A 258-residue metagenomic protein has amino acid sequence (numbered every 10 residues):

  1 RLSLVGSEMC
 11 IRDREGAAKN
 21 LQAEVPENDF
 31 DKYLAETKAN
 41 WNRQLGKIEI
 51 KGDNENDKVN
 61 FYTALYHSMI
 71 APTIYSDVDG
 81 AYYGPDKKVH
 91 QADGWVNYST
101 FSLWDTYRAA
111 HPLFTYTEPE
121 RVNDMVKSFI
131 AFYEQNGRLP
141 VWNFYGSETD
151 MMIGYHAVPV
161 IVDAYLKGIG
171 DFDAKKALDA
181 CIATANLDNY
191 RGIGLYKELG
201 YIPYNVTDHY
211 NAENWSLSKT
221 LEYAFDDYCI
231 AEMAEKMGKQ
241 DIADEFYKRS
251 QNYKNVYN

Functional and structural regions predicted by a protein language model:
R1-G6, I11: Single conserved hydrophobic/aromatic residue that forms the stacking wall/gate of nucleotide- or nucleobase-binding
D13-L21: Terminal amphipathic helices with adjacent charged low-complexity linkers/tails
Q22-L34, D79-Q91, E120-F144: Active-site-surrounding "flap" and adjacent substrate/cofactor-binding loops of secreted or lumenal enzymes, prototyped
Y33, T37, M233: Aromatic-residue-lined binding/catalytic grooves and analogous aromatic/hydrophobic interfacial grooves in multimeric
K38-W41, L45, F61, Y247-K254: Short amphipathic alpha-helical coiled-coil/interface segments
K51-N97: Conserved oxyanion/phosphate-binding beta-strand-loop segments in alpha/beta enzyme cores
T63-S76, S99-V122, V162-K167, Y228-M237: Alpha-helical support elements that line or immediately flank enzyme active sites and cofactor-binding pockets
R121-D124, S128-Q240, E245-Y257: Active-site cavity-forming subdomains of large catalytic enzyme subunits
